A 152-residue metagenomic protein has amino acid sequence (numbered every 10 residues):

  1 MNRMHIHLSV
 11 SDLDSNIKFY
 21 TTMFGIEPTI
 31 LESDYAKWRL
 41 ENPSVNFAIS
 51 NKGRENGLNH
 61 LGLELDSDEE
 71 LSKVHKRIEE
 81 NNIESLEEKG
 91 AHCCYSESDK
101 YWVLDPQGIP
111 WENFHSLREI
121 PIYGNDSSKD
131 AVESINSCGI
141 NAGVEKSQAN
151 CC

Functional and structural regions predicted by a protein language model:
M1-D14, S44, L61, G124-C152: N-terminal beta-strand motif that seeds the catalytic metal site of vicinal oxygen chelate
M1-N2, H7-N46: Core segments of cupin and vicinal oxygen chelate
S11, S50-K52, D66: Residue-level recognition of strand-loop junctions within catalytic nucleotide-signaling folds
L13, G62-P110, R118-P121: Vicinal oxygen chelate
E27, N46-A48, E84-K89: A short linear hydrophobic-aromatic micro-motif
E32-Y35, E55-G57, C94-D99: Short acidic/glycine-enriched loop/turn segments that link adjacent beta-strands
E41-V45, R54-N56, D66-L71: Short, charged/polar surface micro-motifs in flexible loops or helix N-caps
F47-S50, E112: Conserved beta-strand in the GNAT
